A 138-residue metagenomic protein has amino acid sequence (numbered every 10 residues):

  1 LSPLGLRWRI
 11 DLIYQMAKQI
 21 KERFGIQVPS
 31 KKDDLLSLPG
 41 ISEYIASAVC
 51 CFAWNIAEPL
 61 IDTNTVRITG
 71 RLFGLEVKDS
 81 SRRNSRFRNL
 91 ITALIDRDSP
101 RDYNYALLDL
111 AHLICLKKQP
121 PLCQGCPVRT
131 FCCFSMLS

Functional and structural regions predicted by a protein language model:
L1-L137: Catalytic cores of DNA base-excision repair glycosylases
